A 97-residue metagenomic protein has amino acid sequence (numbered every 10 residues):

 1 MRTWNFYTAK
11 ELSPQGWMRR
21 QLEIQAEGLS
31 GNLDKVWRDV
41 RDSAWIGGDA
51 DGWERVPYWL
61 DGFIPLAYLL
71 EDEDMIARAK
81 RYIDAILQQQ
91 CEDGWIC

Functional and structural regions predicted by a protein language model:
M1-C97: Glycan-recognition and catalytic cores of secretory/periplasmic carbohydrate-active enzymes
